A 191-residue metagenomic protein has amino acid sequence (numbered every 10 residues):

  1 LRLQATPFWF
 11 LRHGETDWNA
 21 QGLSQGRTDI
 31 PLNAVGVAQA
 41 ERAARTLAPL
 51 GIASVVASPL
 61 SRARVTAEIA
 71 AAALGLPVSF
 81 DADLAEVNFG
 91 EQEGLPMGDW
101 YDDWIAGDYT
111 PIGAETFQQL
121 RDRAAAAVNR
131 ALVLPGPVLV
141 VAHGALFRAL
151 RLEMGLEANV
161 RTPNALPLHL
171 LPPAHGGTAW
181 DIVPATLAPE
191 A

Functional and structural regions predicted by a protein language model:
L3, P49-G51, A131-G136: Glycine-rich phosphate-binding loop signature in dinucleotide/nucleotide-binding domains
A5-L11, E15-L74, D103, E115: Active-site-proximal alpha-helix that buttresses catalytic centers in soluble enzyme cores
F8, L134-A145: Generic beta-sheet signal
T16, L146-F147: Short active-site segment of divalent metal-dependent hydrolases/proteases that encodes the spacing between
G51-D83, P173-A191: Conserved histidine-centered catalytic loops in small-molecule metabolism enzymes
A57-S58, D122, V141-A142: Short beta-strand scaffold positions
A72-R123, V183: Phosphate-handling substructures
L156-P184: Domain-level recognition of soluble alpha/beta enzyme cores, biased toward histidine phosphatases/phosphomutases
